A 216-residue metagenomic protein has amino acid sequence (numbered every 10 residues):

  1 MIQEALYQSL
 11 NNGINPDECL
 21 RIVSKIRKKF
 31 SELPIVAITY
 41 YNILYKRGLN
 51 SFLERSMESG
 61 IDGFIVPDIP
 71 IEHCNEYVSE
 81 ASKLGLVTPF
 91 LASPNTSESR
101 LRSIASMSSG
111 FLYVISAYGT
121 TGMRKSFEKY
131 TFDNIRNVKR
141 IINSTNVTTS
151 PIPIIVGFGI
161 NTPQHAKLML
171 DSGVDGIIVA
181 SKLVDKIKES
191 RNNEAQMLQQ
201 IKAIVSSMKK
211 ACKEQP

Functional and structural regions predicted by a protein language model:
M1-E4, L183-P216: C-terminal helical cap(s) of enzyme catalytic domains, especially alpha/beta-barrels
N11-I26, L44-S51, V66-L84, S97-R102 (+3 more regions): Active-site-adjacent beta->alpha loops and helix N-cap segments on the catalytic face of soluble alpha/beta enzymes
V23-K28, M57, V78-S82, F132-T149 (+1 more regions): Surface-exposed amphipathic alpha-helices with a cationic face
I35-T39, F64-V66, T88-A92, L112-V114 (+2 more regions): Hydrophobic faces of well-ordered beta-strands that scaffold small-molecule active sites in alpha/beta enzyme cores
S56, I104, V138, M169 (+1 more regions): Conserved, mostly hydrophobic/aromatic
S56-D62, E80-P89, S106-V114, S172-G176: Glycine-enriched alpha-helix->loop->beta-strand junction motifs that scaffold or abut catalytic
S59-I65, I69-H73, V114-M123, G159 (+1 more regions): Glycine-rich phosphate-binding active-site loops on the catalytic face of alpha/beta enzymes
T96-S106, V156, I160-I177: Catalytic cores of alpha/beta
